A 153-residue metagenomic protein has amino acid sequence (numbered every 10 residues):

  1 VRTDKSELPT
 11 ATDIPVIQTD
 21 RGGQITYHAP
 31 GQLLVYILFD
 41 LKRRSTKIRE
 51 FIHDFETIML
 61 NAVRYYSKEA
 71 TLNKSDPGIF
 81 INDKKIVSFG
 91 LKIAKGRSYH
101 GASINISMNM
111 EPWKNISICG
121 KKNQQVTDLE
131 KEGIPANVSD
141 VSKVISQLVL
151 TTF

Functional and structural regions predicted by a protein language model:
V1-I86, I93, C119, P135-S139: N-terminal lobe of the biotin/lipoate ligase/transferase fold
T26, K95-S107: Conserved phosphate/anionic-ligand binding catalytic regions in large, soluble enzymes, centered on
L38, G90, S103-N105: Residue-level recognition of well-ordered beta-strand positions that form the cores of beta-sheet-rich folds across
F39-L41, I106, M110-E111: Residue-level detector of alpha-helical segments with a strong bias toward transmembrane helices and their helix-loop
K92, Y99, M110-F153: C-terminal accessory segment of soluble enzyme catalytic cores
